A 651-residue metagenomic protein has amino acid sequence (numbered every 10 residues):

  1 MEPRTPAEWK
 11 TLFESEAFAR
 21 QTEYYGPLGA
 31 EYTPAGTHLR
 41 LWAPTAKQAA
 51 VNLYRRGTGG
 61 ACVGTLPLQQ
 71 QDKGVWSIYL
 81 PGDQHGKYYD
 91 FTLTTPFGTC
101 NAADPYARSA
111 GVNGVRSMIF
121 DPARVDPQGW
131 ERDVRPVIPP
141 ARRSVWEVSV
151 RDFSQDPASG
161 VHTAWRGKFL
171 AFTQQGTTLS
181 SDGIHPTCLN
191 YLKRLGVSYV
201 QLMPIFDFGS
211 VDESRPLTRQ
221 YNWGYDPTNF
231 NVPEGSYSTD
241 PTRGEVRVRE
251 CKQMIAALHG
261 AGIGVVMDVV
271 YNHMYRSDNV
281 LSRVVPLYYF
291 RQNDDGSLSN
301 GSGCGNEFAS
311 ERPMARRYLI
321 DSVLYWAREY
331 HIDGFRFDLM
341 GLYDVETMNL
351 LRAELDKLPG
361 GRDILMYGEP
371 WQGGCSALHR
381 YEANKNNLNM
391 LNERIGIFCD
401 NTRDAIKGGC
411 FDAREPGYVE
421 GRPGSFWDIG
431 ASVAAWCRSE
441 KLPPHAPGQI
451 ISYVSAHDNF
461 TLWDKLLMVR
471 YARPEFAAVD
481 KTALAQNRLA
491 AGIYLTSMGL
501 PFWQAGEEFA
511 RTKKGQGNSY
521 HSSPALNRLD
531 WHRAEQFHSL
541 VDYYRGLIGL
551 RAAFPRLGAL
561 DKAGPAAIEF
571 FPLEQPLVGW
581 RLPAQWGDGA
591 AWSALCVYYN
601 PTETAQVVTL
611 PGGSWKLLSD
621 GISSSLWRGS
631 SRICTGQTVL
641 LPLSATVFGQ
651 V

Functional and structural regions predicted by a protein language model:
M1-P34, H38, Q70-Q174: The feature marks proteins involved in alpha-glucan
Q21-G26, T496-Q516, L526-L595: Glycan-recognition and catalytic regions of carbohydrate-active enzymes
E31-K47, A567-T609: Carbohydrate-binding surface patches
L41, F91, V148, L202 (+9 more regions): Conserved, mostly hydrophobic/aromatic
L41, K47-T58, C62, A605-I622: Beta-strand-rich binding/interaction modules
A43, H85-Y89, S630-V651: C-terminal beta-strand-rich structural cap/linker in extracellular carbohydrate-active enzymes
F120, R352-A353, K357-F509, Q516-Y520 (+3 more regions): Conserved alpha/beta catalytic core and glycan-binding cleft of carbohydrate-active enzymes
R151-Y330, L339-P359, L365, A377: Substrate-binding/active-site clefts of carbohydrate-active enzymes
